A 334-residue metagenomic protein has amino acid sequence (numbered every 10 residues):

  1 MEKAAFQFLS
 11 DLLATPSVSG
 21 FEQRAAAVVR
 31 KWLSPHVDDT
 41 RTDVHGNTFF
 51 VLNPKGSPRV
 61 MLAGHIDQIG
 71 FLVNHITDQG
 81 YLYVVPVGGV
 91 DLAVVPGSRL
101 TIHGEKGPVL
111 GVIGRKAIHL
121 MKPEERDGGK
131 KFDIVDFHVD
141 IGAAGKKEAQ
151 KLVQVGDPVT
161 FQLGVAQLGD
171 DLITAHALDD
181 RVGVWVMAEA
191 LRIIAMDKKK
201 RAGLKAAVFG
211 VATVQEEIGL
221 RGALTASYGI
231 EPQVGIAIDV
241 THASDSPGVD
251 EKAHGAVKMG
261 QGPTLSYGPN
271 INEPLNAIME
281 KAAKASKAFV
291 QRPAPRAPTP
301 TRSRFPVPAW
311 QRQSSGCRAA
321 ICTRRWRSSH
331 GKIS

Functional and structural regions predicted by a protein language model:
M1-S334: N-terminal hydrophobic/helix-forming segments and targeting peptides
